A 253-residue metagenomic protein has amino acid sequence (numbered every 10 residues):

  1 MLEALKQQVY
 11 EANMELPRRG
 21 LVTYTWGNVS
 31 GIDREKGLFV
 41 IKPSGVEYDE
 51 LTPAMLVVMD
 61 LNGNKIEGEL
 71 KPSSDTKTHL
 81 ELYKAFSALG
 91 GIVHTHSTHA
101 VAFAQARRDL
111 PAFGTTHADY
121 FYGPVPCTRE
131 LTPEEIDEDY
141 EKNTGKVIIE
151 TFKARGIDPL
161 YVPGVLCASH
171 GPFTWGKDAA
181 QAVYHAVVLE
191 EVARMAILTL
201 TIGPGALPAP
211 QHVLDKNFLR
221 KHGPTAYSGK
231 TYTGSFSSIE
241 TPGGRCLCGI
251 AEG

Functional and structural regions predicted by a protein language model:
M1-G253: Glycine-rich flexible loops
